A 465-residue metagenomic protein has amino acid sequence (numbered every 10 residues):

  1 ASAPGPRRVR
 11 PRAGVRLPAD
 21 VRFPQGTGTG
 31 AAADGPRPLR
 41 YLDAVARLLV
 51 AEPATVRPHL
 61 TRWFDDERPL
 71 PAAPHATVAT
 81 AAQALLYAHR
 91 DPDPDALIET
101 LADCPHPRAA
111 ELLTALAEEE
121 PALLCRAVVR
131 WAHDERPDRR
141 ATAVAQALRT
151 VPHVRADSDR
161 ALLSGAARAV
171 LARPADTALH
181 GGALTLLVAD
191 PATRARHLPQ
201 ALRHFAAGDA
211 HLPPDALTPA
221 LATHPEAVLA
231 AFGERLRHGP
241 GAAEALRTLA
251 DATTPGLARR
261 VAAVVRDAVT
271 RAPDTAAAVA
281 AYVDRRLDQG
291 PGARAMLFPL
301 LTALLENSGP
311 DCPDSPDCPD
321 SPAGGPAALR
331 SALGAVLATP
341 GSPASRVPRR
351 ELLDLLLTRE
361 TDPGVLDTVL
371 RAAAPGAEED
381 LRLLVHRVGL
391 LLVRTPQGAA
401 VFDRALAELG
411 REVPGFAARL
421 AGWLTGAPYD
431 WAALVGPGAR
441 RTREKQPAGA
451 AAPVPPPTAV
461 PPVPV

Functional and structural regions predicted by a protein language model:
A1-V465: Alpha-helical structural signal with a strong bias for long, charge-/Ser/Thr/Gly-rich, low-complexity C-terminal tracts
